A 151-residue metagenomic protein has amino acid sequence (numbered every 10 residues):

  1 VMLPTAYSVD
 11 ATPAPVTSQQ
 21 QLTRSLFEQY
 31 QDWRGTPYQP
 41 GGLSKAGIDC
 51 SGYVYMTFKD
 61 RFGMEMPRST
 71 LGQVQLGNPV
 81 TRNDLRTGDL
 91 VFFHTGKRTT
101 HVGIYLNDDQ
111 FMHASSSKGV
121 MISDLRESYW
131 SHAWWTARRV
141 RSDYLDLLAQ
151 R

Functional and structural regions predicted by a protein language model:
V1-T36, R138-R151: Intrinsically disordered, low-complexity, Pro/Ser/Thr/Asn/Gly/Ala-rich spacer/linker segments adjacent to signal
P13, T36-T87: Catalytic cysteine-centered active-site loop
T23-F27, Q31, S51, Y55 (+2 more regions): Extracytoplasmic/secreted envelope proteins and their assembly/folding machinery, especially bacterial periplasmic
Y30-P40, T57-M66, T95, S115 (+2 more regions): Sec/Tat-exported extracytoplasmic proteins
Y53, G103, A137: Short hydrophobic/aromatic patches on the structural cores and recognition surfaces of FHA
M64-E127, L147-Q150: ...with weaker cross-activation on analogous glycine-rich loops/strands in unrelated enzymes
